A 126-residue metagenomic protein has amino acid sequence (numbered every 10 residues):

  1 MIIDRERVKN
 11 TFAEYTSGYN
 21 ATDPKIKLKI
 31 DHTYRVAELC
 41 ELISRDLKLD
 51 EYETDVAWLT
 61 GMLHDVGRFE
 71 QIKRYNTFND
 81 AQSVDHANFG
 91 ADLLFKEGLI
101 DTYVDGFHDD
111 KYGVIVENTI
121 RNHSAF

Functional and structural regions predicted by a protein language model:
M1, K9-T16, G106-F107, I115: Charged, low-complexity C-terminal accessory regions
M1-K9, D55-M62: Short, functional N-terminal and low-complexity linear motifs
E6-R35, G67-D80: Active-site flanking loop/helix segments enriched in acidic
N10, E38, D92: Replace "anionic and nucleotidyl ligands
D23-E53: An N-terminal domain-cap segment
L49-F126: Divalent metal-dependent catalytic cores for phosphoryl transfer on phosphate-bearing substrates
